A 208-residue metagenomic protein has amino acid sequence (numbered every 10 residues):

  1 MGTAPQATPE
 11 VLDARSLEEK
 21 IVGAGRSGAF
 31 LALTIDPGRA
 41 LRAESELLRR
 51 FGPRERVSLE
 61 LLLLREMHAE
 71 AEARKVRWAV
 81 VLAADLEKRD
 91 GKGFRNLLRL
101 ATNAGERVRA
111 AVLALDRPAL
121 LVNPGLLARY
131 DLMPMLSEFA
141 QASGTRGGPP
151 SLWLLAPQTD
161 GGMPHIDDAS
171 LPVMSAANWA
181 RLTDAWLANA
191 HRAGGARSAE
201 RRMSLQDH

Functional and structural regions predicted by a protein language model:
G2-L59, R129-D131: Glycine-rich P-loop/Walker A and Walker A-like loops and their local beta1-loop-alpha1 context in P-loop NTPases
G28-A32, P118-L120, S151-W153: Residue-level preference for the first positions of well-ordered beta-strands
R42, R99, N103-R107, A119 (+1 more regions): Short, well-structured alpha-helical interface segments that form or flank functional binding sites
V57-R77: AAA+/P-loop NTPase substrate/partner-engagement loops
A73-V80, D85-K92, G162-A177: A glycine- and Lys/Arg-enriched "phosphate-lid" helix/loop adjacent to the NTP-binding pocket of small-molecule kinases
D85-V108: Short glycine-rich substrate-engagement loop in P-loop NTPases that contacts/grips substrate
A111-L113, L126-H208: Replace "adjacent to P-loop NTPase cores in ATP/GTP-dependent enzymes" with "adjacent to NTP-binding cores
R117-L127: Short acidic catalytic loops
